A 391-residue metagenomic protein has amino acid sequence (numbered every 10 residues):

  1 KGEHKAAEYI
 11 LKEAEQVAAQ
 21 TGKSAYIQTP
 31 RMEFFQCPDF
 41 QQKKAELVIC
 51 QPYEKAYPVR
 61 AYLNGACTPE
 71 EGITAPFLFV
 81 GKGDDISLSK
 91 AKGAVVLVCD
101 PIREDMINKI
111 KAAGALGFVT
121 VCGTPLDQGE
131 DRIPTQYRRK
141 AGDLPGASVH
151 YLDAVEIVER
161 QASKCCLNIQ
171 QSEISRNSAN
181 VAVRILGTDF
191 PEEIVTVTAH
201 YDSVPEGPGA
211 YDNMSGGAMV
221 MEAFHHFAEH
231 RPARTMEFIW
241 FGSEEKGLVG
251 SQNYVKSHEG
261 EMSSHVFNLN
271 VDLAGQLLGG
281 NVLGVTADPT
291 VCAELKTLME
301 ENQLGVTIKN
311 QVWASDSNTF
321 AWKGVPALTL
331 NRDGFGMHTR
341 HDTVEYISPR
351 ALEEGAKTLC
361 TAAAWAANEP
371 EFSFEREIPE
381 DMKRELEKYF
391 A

Functional and structural regions predicted by a protein language model:
K1, V17, R31, L126 (+5 more regions): N-terminal capping segment at the start of a domain
K1-E3, Y9-T21, L88, V95-D100 (+4 more regions): Catalytic-core environment of secreted peptidases
K1-K92: Noncatalytic luminal/extracellular "stalk/propeptide" segments of secretory-pathway proteins
K5, Y9-E13, D105, K109 (+10 more regions): Extracytoplasmic/secreted proteins, especially bacterial periplasmic and envelope-associated proteins
E54, P205, P232, F241-F335 (+1 more regions): Metal-dependent peptidase/peptidase-like ectodomains
K55-P145, V306: Extracellular/luminal Protease-associated
A61-D85, I133-A210, E222-E229, A233-T235: Soluble metallo-hydrolase cores and metallopeptidase-like ectodomains found primarily in the secretory/periplasmic
H225, G336-A391: His/Asp/Glu-rich mid-to-C-terminal helical/loop segments that flank catalytic regions of hydrolases
